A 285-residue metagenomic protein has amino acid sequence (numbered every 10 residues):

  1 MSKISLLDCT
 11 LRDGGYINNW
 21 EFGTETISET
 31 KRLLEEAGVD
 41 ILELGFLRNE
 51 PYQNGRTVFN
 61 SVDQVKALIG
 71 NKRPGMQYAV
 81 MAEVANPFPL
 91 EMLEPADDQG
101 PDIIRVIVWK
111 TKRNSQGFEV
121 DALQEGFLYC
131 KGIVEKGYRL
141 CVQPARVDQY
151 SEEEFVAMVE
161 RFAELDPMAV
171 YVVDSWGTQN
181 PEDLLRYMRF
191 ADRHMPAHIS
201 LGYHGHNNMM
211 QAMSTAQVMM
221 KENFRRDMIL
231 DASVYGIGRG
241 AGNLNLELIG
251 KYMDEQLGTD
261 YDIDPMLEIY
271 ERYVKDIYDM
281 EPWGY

Functional and structural regions predicted by a protein language model:
M1-Y285: Catalytic cores and adjacent flexible loops of soluble metabolic enzymes that perform enolate/carbanion chemistry on
